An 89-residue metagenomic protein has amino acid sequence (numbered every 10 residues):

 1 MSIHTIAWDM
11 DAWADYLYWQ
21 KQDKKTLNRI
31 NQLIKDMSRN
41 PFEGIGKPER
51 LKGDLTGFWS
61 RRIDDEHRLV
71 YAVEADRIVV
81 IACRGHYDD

Functional and structural regions predicted by a protein language model:
M1-T5, D11-N28, Q32, I45 (+3 more regions): Enriched for short, Lys/Arg-rich terminal
R39-F42: Generic structural signal for secondary-structure transition and capping sites
